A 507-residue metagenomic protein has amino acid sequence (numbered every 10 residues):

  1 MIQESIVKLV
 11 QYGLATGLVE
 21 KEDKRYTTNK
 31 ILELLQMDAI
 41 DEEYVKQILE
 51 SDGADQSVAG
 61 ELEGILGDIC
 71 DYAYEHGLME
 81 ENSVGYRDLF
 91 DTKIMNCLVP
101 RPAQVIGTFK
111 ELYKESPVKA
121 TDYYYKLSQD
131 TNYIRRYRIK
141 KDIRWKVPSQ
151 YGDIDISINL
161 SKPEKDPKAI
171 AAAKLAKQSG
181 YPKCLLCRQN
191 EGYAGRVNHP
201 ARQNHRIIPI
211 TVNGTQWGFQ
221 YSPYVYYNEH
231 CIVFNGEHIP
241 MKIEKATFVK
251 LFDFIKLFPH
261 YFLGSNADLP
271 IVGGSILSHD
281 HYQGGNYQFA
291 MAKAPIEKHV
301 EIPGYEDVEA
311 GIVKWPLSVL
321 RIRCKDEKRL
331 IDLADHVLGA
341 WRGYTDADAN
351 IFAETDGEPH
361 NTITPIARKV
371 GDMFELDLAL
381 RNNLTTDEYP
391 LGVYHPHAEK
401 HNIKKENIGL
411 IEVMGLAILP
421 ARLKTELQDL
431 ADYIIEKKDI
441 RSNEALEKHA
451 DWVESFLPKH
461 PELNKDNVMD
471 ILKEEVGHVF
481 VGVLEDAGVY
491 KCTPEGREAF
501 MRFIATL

Functional and structural regions predicted by a protein language model:
M1-V233, E237-P240, K314-P316, L330-A334 (+2 more regions): Active-site microenvironments that recognize anionic phosphate/pyrophosphate groups
Y181, I276-D280, Q288, G304-D307 (+3 more regions): Short alpha-helical interface elements
N204-R206, H238-L263: Helical scaffold of the NTase/Pol beta-like nucleotidyltransferase catalytic core
F219, L263, D280-Y282: Hydrophobic faces of well-ordered beta-strands that scaffold small-molecule active sites in alpha/beta enzyme cores
E229-N235, G273-F289, D377-A379: Histidine-centered divalent-metal-coordination microenvironment in nucleic-acid enzymes
A246, I255-S275, G284-L338, R342-T345: Catalytic or ion-translocation cores adjacent to nucleophile or general acid/base/metal-coordination motifs in diverse
P270-S278, D356-T362: Beta-rich nucleic-acid/ligand-interaction surfaces
